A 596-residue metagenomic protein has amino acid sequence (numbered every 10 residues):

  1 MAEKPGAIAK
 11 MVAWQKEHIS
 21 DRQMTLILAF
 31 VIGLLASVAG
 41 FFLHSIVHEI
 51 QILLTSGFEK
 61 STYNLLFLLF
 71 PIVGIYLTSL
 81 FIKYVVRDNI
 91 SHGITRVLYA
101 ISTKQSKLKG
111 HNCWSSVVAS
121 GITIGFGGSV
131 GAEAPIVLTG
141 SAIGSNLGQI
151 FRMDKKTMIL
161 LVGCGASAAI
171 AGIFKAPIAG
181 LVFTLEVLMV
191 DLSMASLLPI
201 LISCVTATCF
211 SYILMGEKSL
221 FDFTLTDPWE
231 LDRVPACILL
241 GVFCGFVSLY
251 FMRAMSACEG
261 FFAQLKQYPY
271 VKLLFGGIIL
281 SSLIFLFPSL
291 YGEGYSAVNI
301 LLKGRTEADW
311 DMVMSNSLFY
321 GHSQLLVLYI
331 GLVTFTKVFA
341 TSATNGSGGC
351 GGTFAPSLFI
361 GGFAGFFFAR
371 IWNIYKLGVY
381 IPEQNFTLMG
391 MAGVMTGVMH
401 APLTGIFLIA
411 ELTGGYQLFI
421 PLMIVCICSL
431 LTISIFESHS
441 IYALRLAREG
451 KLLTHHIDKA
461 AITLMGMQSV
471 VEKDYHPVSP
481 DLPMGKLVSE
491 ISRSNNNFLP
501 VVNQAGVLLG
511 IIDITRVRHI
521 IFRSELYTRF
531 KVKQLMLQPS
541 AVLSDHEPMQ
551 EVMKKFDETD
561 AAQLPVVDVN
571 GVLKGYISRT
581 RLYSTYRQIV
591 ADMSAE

Functional and structural regions predicted by a protein language model:
M1-L464, Q468-S469, K473-D474, V478-L509 (+2 more regions): Alpha-helical transmembrane segments and immediately membrane-proximal extracytoplasmic
S203, V425, E472, I514 (+3 more regions): ATP/adenylate-binding site constellation spanning eukaryotic-like Ser/Thr protein kinases, ABC-transporter
D474-V478, Q534, P539-V542: Structural signal for short hydrophobic segments within the conserved structured cores of catalytic domains across
V478-N495, V502, I521-S524, V542-V569 (+1 more regions): The conserved cystathionine-beta-synthase
L509-V517, Y576-Y583: Short hydrophobic beta-strand motif reused across regulatory alpha/beta modules
